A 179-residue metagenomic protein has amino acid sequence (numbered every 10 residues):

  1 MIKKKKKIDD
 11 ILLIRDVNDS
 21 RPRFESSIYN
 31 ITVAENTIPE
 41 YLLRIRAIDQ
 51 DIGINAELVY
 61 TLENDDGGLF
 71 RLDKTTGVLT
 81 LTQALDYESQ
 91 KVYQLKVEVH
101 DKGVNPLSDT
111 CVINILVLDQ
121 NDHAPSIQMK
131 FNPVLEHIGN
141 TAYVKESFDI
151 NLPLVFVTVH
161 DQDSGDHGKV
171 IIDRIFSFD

Functional and structural regions predicted by a protein language model:
M1-D179: Extracellular cadherin-type adhesion modules in metazoan precursor proteins
